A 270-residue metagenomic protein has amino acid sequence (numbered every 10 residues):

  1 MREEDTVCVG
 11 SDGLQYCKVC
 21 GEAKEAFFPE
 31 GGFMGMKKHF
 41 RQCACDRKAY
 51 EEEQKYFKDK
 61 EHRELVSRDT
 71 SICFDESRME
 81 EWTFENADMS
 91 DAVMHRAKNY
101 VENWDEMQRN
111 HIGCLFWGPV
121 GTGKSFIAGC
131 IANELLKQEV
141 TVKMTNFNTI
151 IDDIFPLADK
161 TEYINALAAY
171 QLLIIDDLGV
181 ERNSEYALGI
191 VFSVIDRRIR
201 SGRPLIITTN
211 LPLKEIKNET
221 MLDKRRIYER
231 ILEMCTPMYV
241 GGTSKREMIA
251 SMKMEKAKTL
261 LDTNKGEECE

Functional and structural regions predicted by a protein language model:
M1-M94, M248-E270: A short, basic N-terminal segment
S90-I112: A short, well-structured juxtamembrane/interface segment
M94-V101, W117, A132-L172, R182-G189: Short glycine-rich substrate-engagement loop in P-loop NTPases that contacts/grips substrate
Q108-A128: Walker A/P-loop nucleotide-binding motif
R109-N110, Q138, L167-A169, R200-G202: Short loop/turn elements that form and flank the Walker-type P-loop nucleotide-binding site in RecA-like NTPase cores
C114, K143, I174, I206 (+1 more regions): Hydrophobic/aromatic beta-strand patches that form the interior of the parallel beta-sheet core in alpha/beta enzyme
I151-I154, E181-E270: Replace "adjacent to P-loop NTPase cores in ATP/GTP-dependent enzymes" with "adjacent to NTP-binding cores
D177-L178: Walker B catalytic acidic pair
